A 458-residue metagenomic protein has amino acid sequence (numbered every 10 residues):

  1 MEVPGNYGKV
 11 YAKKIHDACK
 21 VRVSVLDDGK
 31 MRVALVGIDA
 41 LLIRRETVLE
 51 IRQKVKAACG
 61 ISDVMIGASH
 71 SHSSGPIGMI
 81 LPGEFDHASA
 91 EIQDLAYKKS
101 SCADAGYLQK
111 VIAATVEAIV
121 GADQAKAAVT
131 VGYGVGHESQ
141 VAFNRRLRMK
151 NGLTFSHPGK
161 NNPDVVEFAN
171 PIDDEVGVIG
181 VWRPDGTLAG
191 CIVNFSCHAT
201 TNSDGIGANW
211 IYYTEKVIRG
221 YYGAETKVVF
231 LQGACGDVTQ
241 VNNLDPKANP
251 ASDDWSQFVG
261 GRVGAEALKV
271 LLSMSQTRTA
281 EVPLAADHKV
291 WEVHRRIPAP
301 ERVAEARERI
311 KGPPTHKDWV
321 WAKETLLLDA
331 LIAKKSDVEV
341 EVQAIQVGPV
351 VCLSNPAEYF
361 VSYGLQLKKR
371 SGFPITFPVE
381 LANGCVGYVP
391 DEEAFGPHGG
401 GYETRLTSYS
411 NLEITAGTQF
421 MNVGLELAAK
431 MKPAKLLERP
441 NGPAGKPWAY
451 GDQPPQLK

Functional and structural regions predicted by a protein language model:
M1-K458: Non-catalytic substrate/cofactor recognition surfaces at enzyme active-site rims
